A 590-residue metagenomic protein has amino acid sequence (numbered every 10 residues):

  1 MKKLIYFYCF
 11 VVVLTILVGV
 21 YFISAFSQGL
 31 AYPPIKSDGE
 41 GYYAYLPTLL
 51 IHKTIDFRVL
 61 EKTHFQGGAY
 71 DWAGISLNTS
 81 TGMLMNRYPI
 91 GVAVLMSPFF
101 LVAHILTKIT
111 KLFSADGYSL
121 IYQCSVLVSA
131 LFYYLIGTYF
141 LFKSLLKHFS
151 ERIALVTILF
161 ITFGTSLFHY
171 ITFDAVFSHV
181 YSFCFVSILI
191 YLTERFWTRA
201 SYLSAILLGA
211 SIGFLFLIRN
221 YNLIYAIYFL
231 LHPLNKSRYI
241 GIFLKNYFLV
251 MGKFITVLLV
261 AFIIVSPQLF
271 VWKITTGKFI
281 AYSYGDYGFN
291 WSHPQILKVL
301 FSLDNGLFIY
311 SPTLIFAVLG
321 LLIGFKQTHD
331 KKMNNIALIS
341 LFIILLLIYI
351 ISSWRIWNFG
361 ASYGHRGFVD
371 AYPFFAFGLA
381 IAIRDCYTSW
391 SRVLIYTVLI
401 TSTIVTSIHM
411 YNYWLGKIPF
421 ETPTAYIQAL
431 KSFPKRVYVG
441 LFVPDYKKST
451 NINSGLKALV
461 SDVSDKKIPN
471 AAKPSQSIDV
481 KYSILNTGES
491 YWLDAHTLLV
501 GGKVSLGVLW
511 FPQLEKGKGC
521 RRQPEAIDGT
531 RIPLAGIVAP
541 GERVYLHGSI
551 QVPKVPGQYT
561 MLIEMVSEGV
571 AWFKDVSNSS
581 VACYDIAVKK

Functional and structural regions predicted by a protein language model:
M1-L30, V126, I136, A154-L155 (+3 more regions): Start-transfer (signal-anchor) and selected internal transmembrane alpha helices of multi-pass inner/ER membrane
K2-L4, A200-S201, S237-T256, L319-F342 (+1 more regions): Membrane-interface helix-loop-helix junctions at transmembrane boundaries of multi-pass membrane enzymes, predominantly
I5-V11, R152-L155, I227, I255-F262 (+4 more regions): Signature aromatic-anchored transmembrane alpha helix within multi-pass, membrane-resident enzymes that catalyze glycan
L46, I158-L159, S204-R219, A226-L231 (+1 more regions): Membrane-interface alpha helices of multi-pass inner-membrane proteins
K108-D116, I136-T165, C184, R199-L207: Transmembrane-helix signature of polytopic, membrane-embedded enzymes that assemble or transfer cell-envelope glycans
T138, R238-I240, Y247, I309-N334 (+2 more regions): Hydrophobic, aromatic-rich transmembrane alpha-helices and their immediate juxtamembrane boundary segments
F160, Y181-R199, L203-I212, F374-G378: Specific aromatic-rich, kink-prone transmembrane helix
Y228, H232, Y239, M251-L321 (+3 more regions): Membrane-lumen/periplasm interface segments of specific transmembrane helices in polyprenyl phosphate-linked
